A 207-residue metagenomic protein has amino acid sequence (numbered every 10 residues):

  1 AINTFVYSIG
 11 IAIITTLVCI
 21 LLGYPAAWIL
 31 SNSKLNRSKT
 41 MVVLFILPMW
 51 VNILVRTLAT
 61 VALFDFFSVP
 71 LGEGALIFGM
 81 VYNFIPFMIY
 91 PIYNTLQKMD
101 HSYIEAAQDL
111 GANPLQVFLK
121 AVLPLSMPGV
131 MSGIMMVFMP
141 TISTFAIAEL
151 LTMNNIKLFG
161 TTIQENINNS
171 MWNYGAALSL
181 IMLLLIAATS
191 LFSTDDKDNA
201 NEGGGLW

Functional and structural regions predicted by a protein language model:
A1-Q97, A121-L125, G129, G133-S143 (+2 more regions): Membrane-water interface segments at the C-terminal ends of transmembrane alpha-helices in multi-pass inner-membrane
L35, N113-V117, M153-I156: Gly/Pro- and small hydrophobic-enriched strand-loop and loop-to-helix capping segments that sit at the rims
Y93-E105, P114: Membrane-helix/interface signature in polytopic inner-membrane proteins
A106-A107, V117, A121, I163: Hydrophobic positions on the alpha-helical face of helix-turn-helix-like DNA-binding modules
L110-G111, P124: Glycine/proline-centered hinge or cleavage motifs at structural transition points of membrane proteins
G111-A112, N168, I181: A short, basic/aromatic helix-end/turn motif that makes direct DNA contacts
F145-W172, W207: Glycine-rich helix-loop "coupling/hinge" segments at transmembrane-helix boundaries in multipass transporters
F192-W207: Transmembrane alpha-helical segments of polytopic membrane transport and secretion proteins
